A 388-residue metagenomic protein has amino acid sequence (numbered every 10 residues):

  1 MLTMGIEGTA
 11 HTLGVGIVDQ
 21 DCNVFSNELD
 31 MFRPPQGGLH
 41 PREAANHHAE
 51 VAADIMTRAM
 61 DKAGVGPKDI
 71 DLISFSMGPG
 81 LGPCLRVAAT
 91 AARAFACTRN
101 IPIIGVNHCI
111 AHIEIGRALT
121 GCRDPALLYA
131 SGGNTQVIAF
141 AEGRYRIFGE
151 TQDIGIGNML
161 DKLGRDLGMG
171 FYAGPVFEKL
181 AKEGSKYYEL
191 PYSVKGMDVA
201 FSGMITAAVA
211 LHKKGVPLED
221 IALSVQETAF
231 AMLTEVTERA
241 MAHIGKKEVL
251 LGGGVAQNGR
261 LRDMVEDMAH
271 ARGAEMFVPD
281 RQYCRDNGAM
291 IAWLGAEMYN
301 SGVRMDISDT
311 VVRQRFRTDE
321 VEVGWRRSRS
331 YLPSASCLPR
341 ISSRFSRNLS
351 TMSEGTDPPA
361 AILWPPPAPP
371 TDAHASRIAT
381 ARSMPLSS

Functional and structural regions predicted by a protein language model:
M1, I101, G105-A126: Conserved phosphate-binding catalytic cores of ATP/NTP-utilizing and phosphoryl-transfer enzymes
L2-P79, H108: N-terminal beta-alpha supersecondary unit
G8-T9, S26, C122-R123, L128-S131 (+3 more regions): A short helix-loop
G66, K179-V249, N258-R272, A296-G302 (+1 more regions): A contiguous, well-structured pocket-lining segment that forms one wall/lid of small-molecule binding clefts in soluble
F75-G78, F95, S131, V249-N258: Glycine-rich beta-strand-to-loop/alpha-helix junction loops that act as flexible
G105-V106, E266-A289: Conserved phosphate-binding/catalytic loops in two-lobed NTP-binding clefts
P279-T318, E322: Glycine-rich phosphate-binding/hydrolytic loop that grips phosphoryl groups
S330-S353, W364-P365, S376-S388: Low-acidity, Ser/Thr- and Arg-rich intrinsically disordered low-complexity segments
